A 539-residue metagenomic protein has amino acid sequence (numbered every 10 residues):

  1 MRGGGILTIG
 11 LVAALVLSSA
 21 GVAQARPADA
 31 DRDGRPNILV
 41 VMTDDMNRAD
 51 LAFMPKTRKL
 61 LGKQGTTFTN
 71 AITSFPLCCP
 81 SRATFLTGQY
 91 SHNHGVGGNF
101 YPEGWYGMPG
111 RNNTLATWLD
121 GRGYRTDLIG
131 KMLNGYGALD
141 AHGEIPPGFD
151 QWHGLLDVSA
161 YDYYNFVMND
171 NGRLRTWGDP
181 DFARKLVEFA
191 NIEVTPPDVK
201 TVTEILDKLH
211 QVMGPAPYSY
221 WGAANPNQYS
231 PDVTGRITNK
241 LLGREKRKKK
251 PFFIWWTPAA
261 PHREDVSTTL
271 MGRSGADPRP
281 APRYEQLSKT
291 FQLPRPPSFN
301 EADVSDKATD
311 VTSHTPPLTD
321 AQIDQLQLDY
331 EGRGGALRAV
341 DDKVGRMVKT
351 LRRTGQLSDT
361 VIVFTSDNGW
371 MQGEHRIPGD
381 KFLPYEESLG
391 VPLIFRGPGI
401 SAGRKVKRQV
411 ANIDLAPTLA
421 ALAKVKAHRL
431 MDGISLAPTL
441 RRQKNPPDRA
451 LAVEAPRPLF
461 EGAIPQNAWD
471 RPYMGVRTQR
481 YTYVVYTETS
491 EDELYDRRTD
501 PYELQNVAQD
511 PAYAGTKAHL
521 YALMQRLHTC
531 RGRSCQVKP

Functional and structural regions predicted by a protein language model:
M1-R26: Secretory targeting and sorting signals
S19-R35, K59, V202-L209, R244-K249 (+5 more regions): Polybasic, low-complexity, intrinsically disordered segments
D33, R48-A49, D157-Y229, N239 (+6 more regions): Active-site-proximal cap/lid insertion segments
G34-L39, K63-T69, P80, D120-D127 (+6 more regions): Loop/turn elements at helix/coil->beta-strand transitions in domains of secreted/extracellular proteins
P36-N37, L51, P55, P80 (+14 more regions): A structural signal for well-ordered alpha-helical segments within the folded catalytic domains of diverse enzymes
V40-T43, N47-L128, A138, P147 (+1 more regions): Active-site segment of extracytoplasmic enzymes that catalyze sulfate/phosphate-ester chemistry
T43, R58, G62, L86 (+15 more regions): Non-transmembrane alpha-helical segments in soluble domains of secreted/periplasmic/extracellular proteins
P147-Y161, N368-E374, I413-A416, A421-E493 (+4 more regions): C-terminal cap/loop subdomain of S1 sulfatases and analogous C-terminal strand-loop tails that border
